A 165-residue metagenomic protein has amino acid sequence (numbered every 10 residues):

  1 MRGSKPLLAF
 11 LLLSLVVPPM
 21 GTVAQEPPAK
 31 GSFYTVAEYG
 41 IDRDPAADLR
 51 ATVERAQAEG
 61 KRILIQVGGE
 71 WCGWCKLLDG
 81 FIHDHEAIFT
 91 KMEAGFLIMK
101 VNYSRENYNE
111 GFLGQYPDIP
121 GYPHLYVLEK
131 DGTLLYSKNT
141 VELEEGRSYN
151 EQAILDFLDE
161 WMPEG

Functional and structural regions predicted by a protein language model:
M1-A9: Bacterial N-terminal signal peptides that target proteins for export
A9-P18: Bacterial N-terminal signal peptides
V23-R43: N-proximal helix/coil linker or "cap" segments that precede and/or mark the start of modular domains
R43-K61: A short beta-strand-turn-helix
E59-E70: Short active-site neighborhood of thiol/selenol oxidoreductases, capturing the structured segment around
K76-K91: Typically the conserved alpha-helix immediately C-terminal to a functionally engaged Cys/Sec in thioredoxin-like
F89-Y108: Thiol-based oxidoreductase modules, predominantly thioredoxin-like and allied folds used for disulfide exchange
P120-E164: Non-catalytic, surface beta->alpha helical segment in thiol-disulfide oxidoreductase systems
